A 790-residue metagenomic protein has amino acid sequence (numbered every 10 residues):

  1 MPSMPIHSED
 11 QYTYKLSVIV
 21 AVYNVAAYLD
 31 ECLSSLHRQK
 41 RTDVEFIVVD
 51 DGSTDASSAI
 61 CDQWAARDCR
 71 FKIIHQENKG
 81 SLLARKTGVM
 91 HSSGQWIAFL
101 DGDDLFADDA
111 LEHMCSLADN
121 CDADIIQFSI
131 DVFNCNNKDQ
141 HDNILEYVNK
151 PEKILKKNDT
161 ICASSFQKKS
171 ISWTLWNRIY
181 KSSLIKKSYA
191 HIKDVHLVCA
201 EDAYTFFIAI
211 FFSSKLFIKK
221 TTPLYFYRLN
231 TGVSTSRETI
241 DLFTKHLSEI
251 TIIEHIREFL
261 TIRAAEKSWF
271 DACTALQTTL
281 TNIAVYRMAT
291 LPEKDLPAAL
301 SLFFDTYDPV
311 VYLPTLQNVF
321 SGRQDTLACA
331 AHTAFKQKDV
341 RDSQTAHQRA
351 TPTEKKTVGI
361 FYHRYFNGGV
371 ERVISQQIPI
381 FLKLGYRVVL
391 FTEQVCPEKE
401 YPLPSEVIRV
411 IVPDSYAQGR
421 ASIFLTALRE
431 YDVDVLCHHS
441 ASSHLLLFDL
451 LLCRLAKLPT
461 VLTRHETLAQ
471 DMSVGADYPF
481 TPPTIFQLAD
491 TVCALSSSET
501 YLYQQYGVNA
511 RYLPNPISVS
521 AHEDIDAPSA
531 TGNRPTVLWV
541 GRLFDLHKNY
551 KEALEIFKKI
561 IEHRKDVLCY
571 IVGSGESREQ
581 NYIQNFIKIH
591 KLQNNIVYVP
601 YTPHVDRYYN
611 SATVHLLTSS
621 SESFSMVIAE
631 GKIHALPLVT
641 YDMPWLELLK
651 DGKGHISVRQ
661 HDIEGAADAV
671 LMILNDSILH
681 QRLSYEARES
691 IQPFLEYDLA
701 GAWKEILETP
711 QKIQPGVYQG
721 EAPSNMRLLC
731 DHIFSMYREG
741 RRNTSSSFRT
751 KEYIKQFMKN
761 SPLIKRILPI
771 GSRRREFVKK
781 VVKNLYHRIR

Functional and structural regions predicted by a protein language model:
D50-A59, G80, E576-R578: A conserved acidic beta->alpha catalytic loop
L105-K220, Y225-T244: Donor-binding/catalytic cores of nucleotide-activated saccharide and glycerol-phosphate transferases/polymerases
A123, V285-E354, G720-R790: Membrane-interface aromatic/basic loop that binds lipid-linked glycans or pyrophosphate carriers, typified by
G369-Q376, P535, F544-K559: A conserved mid-protein helix/loop that constitutes part of the nucleotide-sugar donor-binding site
L390-P397, V540, L568-Y582: Glycosyltransferase donor-sugar binding loop
Y582-P600: Nucleotide-activated donor-binding/catalytic signature segment of Leloir-type glycosyltransferases, i.e., the conserved
S620: Aromatic "clamp/platform" in nucleotide-sugar-dependent glycosyltransferases that forms part of the donor/acceptor
G652-I663, M672-S677: Conserved acidic donor-binding segment of nucleotide-sugar-dependent glycosyltransferases
